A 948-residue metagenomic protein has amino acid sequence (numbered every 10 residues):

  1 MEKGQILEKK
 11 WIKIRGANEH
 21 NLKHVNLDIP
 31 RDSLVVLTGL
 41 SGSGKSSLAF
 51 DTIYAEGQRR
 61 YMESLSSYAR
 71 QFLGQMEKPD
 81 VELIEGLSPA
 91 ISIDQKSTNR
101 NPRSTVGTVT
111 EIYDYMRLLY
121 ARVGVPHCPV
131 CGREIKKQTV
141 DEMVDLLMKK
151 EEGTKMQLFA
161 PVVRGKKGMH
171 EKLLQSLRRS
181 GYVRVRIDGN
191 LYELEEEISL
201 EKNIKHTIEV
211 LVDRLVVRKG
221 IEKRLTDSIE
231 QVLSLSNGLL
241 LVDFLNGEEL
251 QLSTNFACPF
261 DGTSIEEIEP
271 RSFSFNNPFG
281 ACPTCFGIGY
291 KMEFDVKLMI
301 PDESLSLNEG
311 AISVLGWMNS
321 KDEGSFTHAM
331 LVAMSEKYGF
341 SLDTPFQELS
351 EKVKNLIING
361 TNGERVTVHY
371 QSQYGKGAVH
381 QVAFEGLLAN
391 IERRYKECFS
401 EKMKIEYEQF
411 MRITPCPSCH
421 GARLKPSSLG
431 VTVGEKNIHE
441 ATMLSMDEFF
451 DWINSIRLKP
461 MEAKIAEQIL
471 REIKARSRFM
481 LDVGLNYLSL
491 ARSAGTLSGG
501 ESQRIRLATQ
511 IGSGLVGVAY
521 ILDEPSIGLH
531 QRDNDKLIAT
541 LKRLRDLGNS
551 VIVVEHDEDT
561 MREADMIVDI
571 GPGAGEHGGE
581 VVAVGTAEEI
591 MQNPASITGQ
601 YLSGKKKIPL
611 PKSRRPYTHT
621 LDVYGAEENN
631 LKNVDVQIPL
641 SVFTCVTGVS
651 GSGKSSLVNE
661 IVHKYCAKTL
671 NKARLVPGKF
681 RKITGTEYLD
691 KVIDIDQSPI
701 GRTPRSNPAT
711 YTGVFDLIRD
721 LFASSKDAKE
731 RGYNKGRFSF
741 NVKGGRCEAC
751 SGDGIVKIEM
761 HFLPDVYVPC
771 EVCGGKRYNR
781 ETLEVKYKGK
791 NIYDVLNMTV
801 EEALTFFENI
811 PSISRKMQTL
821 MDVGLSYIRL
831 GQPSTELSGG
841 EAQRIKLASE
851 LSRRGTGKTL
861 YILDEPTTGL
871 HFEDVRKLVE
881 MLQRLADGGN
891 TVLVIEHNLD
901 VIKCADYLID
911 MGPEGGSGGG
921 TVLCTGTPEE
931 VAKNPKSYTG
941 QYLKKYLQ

Functional and structural regions predicted by a protein language model:
M1-Q948: Conserved phosphate-binding elements of NTP-dependent enzyme cores
